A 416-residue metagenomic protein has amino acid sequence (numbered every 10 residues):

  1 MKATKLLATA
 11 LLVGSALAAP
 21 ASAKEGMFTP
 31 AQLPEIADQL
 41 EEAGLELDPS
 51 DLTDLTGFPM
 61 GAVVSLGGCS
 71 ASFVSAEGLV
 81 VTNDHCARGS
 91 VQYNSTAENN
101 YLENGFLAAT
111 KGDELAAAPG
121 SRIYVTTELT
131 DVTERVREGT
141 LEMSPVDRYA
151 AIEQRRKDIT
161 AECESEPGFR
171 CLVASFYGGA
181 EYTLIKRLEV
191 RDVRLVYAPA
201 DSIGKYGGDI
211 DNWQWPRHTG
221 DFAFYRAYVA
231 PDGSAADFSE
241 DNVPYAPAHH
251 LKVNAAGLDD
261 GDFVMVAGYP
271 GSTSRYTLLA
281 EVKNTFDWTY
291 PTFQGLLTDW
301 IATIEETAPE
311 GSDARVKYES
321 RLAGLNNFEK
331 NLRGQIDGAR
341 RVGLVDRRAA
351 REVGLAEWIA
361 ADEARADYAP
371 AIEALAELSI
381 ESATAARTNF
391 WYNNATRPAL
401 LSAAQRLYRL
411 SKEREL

Functional and structural regions predicted by a protein language model:
K2-T4, L11-G14, A18-L416: Terminal presequence/propeptide segments associated with secretion/organelle targeting and zymogen/polyprotein
